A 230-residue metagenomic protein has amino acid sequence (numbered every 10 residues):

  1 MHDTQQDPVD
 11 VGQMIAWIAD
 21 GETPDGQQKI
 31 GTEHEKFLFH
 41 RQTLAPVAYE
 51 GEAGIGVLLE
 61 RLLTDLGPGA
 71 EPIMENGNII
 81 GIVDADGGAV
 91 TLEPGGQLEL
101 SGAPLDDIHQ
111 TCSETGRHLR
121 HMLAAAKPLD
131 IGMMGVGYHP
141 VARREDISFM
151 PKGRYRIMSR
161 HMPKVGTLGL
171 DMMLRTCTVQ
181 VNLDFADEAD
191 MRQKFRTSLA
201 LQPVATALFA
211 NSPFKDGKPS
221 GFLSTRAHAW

Functional and structural regions predicted by a protein language model:
M1-G166, R175: Terminal catalytic/cofactor-binding subdomain
Y138-W230: Loop-rich catalytic cores of soluble enzymes, especially ATP-dependent carboxylate-amine ligases and other
